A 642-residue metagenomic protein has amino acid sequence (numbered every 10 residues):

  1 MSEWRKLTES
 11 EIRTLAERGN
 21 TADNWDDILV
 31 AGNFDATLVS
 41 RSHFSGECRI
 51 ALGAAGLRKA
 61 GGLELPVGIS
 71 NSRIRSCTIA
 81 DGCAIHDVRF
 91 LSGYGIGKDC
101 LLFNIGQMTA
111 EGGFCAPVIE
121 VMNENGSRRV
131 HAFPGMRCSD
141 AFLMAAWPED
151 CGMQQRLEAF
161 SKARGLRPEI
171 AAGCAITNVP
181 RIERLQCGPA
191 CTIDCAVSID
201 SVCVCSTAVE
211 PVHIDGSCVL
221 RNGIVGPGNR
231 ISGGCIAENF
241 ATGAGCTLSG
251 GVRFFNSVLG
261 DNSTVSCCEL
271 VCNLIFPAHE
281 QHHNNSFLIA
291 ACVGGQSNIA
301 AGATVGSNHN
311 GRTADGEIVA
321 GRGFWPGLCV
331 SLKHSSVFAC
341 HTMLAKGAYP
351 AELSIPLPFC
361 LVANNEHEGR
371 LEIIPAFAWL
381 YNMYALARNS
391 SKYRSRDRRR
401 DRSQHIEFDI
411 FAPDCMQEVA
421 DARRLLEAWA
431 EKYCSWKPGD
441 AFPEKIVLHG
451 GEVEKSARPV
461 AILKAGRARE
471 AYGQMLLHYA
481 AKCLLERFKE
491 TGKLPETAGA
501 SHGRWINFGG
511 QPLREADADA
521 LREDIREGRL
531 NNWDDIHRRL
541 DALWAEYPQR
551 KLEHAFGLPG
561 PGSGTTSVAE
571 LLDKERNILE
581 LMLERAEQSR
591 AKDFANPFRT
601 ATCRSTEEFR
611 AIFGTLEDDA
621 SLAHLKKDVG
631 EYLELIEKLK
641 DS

Functional and structural regions predicted by a protein language model:
S2-W25, L29-G53, L57-I69, T78 (+6 more regions): Glycine-rich hexapeptide-repeat left-handed beta-helix
I69-S70, I74, H86, C174-T177 (+1 more regions): Catalytic cores of nucleotide-enabled group-transfer and carboxylate-activating enzymes in metabolic and assembly-line
F90, Y94, D99-L101, Q107-T109 (+7 more regions): Long, charge-dense tracts
N178-R181, G216: General structural feature for long, well-ordered alpha-helical segments within catalytic domains of soluble enzymes
N365-S642: Long, compositionally biased intrinsically disordered regions
